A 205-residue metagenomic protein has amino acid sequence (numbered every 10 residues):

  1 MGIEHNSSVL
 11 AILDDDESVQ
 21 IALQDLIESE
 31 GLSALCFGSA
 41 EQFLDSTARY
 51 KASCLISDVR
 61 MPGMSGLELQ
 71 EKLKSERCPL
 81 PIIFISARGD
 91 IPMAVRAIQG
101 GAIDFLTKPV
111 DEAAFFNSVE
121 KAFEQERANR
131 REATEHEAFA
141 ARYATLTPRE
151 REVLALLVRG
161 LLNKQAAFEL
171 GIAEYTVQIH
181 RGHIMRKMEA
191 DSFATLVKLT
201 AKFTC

Functional and structural regions predicted by a protein language model:
G2-V19, L23-I27, A40, L55 (+1 more regions): Conserved acidic segment of CheY-like receiver
G38-S39, S65-E68: Acidic catalytic/metal-coordinating carboxylates
R49-I56: Active-site beta3 strand of CheY-like receiver
D58, S86: Active-site residues of response regulator receiver
M61: Receiver (REC) domain active-site loop signature in two-component systems and cognate sites in sensor histidine kinases
D90-P92, L106, V110-V119, Q165 (+1 more regions): C-terminal output helix
G182-C205: Basic, Lys/Arg-enriched C-terminal extension of HTH/homeodomain DNA-binding domains
